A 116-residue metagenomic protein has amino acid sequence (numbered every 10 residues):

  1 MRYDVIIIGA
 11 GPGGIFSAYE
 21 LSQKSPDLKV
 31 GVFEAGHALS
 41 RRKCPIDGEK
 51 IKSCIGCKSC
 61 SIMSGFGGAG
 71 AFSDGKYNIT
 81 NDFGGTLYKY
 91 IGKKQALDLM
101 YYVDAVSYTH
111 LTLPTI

Functional and structural regions predicted by a protein language model:
R2-G13, G31: Beta1/beta-strand and adjacent pyrophosphate-binding region of the FAD-binding site in flavoprotein oxidoreductases
R2-Y3, P26-L28, F66-G67: Short coil/turn connectors at secondary-structure junctions
A18, S22: Gly/Ala-rich phosphate-binding loop of Rossmann-like dinucleotide-binding domains, activating on the conserved
K24-D47: Glycine-rich FAD pyrophosphate-binding loop
S40-R41, T80, I116: Conserved protein kinase catalytic core
K50-S53: Acidic, Ser/Thr-rich peripheral helices and adjacent loops at domain boundaries
I55-V106: Redox-cofactor-proximal catalytic regions of oxidoreductases
T109-T115: Conserved small/polar residues in nucleotide/adenosyl-binding loops
